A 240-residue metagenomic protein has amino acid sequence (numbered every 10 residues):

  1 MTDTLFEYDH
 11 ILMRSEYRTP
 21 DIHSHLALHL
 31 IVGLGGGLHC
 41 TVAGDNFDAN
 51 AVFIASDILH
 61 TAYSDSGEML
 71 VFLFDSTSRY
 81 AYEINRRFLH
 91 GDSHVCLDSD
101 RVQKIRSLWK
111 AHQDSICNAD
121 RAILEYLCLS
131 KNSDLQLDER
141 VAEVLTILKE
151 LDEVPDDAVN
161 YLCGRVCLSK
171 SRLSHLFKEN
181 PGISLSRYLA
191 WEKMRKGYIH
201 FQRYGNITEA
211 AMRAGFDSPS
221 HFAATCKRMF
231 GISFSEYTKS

Functional and structural regions predicted by a protein language model:
M1-L89: N-terminal regulatory/effector-sensing and dimerization cores that precede helix-turn-helix DNA-binding domains
M1-T2, S15-P20, S220-T225, M229-F230 (+1 more regions): Helix-turn-helix/homeodomain-like alpha-helical modules used for DNA recognition and transcription-factor dimerization
A51, A62-Y63, L73, E139-V141 (+3 more regions): Localized chelating/binding microdomains that coordinate divalent metal ions or stabilize phosphate-bearing
E83-E150: Amphipathic alpha-helical segments enriched in hydrophobic/aromatic residues interleaved with Lys/Arg
H112, C128-S133, E143-A158, F177 (+4 more regions): Basic, amphipathic alpha-helical hairpins
N160-L168, L173, F177, A210-D217 (+2 more regions): Append "Primarily bacterial transcriptional regulators
S169, S184, D217, I232-S235: Short coil/turn motifs that cap or connect alpha-helices
E179-D217, A223, K239-S240: Terminal helix-turn-helix DNA-binding modules in bacterial transcription factors
